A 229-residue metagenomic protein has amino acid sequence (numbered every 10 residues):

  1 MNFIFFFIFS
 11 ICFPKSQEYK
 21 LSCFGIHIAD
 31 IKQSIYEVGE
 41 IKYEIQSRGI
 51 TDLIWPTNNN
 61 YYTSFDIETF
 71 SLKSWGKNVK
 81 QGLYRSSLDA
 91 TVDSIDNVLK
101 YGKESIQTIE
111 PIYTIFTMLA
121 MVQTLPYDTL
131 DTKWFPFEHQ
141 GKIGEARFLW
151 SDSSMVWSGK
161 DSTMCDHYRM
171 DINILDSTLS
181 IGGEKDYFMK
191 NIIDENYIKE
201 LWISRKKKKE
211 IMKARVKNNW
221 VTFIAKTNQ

Functional and structural regions predicted by a protein language model:
N2-C12: Sec-dependent N-terminal signal peptides
F5, Y127-E138: Short, basic/low-complexity N-terminal boundary segments at the transition from targeting/disordered tails
F13-T91, P136-Q229: Acidic, serine/threonine-rich low-complexity disordered tracts
S87-L130: Hydrophobic, well-structured mid-protein blocks that either form specific transmembrane helices
